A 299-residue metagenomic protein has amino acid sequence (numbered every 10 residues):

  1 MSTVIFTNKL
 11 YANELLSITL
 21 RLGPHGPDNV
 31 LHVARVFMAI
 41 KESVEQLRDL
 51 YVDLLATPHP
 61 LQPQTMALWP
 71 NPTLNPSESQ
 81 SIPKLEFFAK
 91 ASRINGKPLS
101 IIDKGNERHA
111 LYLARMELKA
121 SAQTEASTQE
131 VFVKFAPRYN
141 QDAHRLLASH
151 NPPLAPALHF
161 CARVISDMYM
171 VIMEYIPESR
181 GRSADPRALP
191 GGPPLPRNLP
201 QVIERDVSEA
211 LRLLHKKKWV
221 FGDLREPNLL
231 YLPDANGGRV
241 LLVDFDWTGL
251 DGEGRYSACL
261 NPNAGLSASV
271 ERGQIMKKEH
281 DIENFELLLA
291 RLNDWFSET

Functional and structural regions predicted by a protein language model:
M1-G105, K217-W219, N228-N236, L241-F245: Extended catalytic cores and adjacent scaffolds of nucleotide/polyanion-binding enzymes
T7, F132-A136, D246: Active-site ExK catalytic segment of metal-dependent nucleases
F88-P153: ATP-binding glycine-rich loop module of kinase domains
Q129, D167-Y169, R239: Residues on conserved beta-strands of the protein kinase catalytic domain
A136, R145-E204: Conserved structural core of kinase catalytic domains
E209-W219: Protein kinase catalytic-loop region centered on the HRD/HxD motif
G222-D223: Residue immediately N-terminal to the catalytic "proton-acceptor" Asp in the protein kinase catalytic loop
N236-T299: C-lobe/activation-segment region of protein kinase-like
